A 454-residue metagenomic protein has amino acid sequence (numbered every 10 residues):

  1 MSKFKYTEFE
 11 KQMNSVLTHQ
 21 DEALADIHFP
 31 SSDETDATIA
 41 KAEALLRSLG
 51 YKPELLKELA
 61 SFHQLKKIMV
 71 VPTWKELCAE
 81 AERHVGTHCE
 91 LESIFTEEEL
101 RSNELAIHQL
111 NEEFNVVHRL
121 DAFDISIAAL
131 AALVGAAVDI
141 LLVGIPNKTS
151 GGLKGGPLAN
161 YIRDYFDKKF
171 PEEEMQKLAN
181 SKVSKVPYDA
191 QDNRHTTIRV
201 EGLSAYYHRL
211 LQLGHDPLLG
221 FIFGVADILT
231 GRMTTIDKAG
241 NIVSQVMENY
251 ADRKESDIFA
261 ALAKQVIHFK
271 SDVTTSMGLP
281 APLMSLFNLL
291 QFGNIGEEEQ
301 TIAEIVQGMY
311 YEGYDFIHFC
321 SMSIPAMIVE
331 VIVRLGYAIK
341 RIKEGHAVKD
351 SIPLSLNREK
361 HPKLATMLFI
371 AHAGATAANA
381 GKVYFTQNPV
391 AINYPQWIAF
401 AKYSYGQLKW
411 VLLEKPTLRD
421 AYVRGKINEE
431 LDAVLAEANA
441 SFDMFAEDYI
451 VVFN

Functional and structural regions predicted by a protein language model:
S2-N454: Glycine-rich, hydrophobic membrane-spanning regions of integral membrane proteins that mediate transport
